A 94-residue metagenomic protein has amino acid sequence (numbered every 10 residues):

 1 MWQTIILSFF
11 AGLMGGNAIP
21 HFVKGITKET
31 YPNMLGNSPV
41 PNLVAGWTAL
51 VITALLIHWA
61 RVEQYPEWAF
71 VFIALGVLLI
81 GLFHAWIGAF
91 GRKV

Functional and structural regions predicted by a protein language model:
M1-S8, H58-E67: Helix-coil boundary and interhelical linker segments in multi-pass alpha-helical membrane proteins
T4-T27: N-terminal signal-anchor/start-transfer transmembrane helix
I6, F10, L43-V44, F70-L75: Hydrophobic alpha-helical transmembrane segments
G15, I19-V23, I52-L56, L79 (+2 more regions): Alpha-helical membrane-inserting segments
F22-M34, E63, F90-V94: Membrane-interface elements of multi-pass transporters and channels
Y31-A45: Juxtamembrane helix-capping/reentrant segments at transmembrane boundaries
N42-W59: A generic, lipid-embedded transmembrane alpha helix
A60-V94: C-terminal structural segments of small proteins and small subunits
